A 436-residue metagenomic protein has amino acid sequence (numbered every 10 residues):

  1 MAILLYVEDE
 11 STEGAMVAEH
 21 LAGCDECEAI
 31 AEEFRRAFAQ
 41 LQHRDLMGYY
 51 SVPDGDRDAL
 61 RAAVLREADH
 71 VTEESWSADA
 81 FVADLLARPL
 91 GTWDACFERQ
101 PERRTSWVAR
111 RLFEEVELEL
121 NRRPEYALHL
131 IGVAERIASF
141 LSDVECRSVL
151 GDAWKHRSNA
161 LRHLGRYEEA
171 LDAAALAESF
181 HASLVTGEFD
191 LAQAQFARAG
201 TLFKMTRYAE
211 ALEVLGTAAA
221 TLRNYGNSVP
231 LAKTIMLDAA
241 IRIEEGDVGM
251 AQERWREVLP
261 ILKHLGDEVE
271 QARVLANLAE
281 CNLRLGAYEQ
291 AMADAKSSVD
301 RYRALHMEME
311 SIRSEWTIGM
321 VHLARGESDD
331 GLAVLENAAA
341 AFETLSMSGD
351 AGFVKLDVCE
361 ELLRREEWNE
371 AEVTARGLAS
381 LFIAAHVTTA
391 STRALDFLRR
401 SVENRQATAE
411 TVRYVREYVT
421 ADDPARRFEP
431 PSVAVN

Functional and structural regions predicted by a protein language model:
M1, A22-A87: Positively biased amphipathic helices and basic secretion/translocation or surface-docking motifs that either flank
M1-A22: Short, amphipathic alpha-helical interaction patch
R66-T92, F97-E102, V108, E115-T186 (+4 more regions): Inter-helical turn/loop elements of alpha-helical hairpins
A68-V71, L176, N337, T344-N436: C-terminal non-catalytic interaction modules
T72-A80, A109-R123, V149-R166, D190-T206 (+5 more regions): Tandem amphipathic alpha-helical repeat scaffolds
A127, V133-A134, A170, A174-E178 (+10 more regions): Tetratricopeptide repeat
G132-S142, A175-T186, G216-N227, R256-D267 (+4 more regions): Amphipathic alpha-helical segments of tetratricopeptide repeats
